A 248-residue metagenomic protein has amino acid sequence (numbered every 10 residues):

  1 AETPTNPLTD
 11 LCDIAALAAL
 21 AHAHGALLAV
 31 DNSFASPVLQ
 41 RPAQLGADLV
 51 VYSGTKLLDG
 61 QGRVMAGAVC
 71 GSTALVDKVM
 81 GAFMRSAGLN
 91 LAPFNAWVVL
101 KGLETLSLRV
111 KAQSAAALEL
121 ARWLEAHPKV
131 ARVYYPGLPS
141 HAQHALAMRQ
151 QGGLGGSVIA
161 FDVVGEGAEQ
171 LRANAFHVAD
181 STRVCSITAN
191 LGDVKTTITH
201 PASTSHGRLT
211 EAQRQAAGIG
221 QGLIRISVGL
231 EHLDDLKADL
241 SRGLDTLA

Functional and structural regions predicted by a protein language model:
A1-K129, Y134: Conserved PLP-enzyme active-site core in the AAT-like
T5, T196-A248: PLP-dependent enzyme catalytic core of the Aspartate aminotransferase-like
G60, L91-N95, Q150-L154, A216-Q221: Short, flexible turn/loop "capping" segments at secondary-structure junctions
V79, N174-V178, L236-L240: Hydrophobic side chains in well-ordered alpha-helices
M84, D180-V184, S241-D245: Short, solvent-exposed amphipathic alpha-helical segments in soluble enzyme and RNA/protein-processing domains
V98-L108, G156-A168, R225-G229: Short, well-ordered beta-strand elements within core beta-sheets of diverse protein domains
L118-V194, L209-Q215: Conserved small-domain helix->loop->beta segment predominantly found in fold-type I
